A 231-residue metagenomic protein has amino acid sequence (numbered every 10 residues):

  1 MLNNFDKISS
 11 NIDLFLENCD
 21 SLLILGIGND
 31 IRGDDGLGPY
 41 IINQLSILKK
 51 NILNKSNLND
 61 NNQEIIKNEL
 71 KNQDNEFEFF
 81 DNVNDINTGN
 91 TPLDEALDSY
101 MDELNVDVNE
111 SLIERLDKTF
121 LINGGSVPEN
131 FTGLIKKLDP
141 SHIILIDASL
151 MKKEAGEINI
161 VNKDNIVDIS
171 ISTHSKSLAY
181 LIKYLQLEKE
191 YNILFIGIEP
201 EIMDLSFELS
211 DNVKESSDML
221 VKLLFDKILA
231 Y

Functional and structural regions predicted by a protein language model:
M1-P200, F207-A230: N-terminal catalytic or cofactor-binding beta/alpha core of small enzyme domains
